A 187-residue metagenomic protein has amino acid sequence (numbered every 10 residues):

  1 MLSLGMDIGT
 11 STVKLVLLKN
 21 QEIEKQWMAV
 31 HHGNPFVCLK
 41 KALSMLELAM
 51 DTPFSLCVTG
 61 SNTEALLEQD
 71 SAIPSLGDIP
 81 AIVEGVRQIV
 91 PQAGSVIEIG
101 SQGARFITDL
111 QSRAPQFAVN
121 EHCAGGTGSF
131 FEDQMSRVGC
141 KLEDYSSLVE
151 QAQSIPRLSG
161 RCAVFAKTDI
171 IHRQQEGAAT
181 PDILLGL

Functional and structural regions predicted by a protein language model:
M1-E22, A93-L110: Gly/Thr-rich phosphate-binding beta-strand-loop-beta motif of the actin/hexokinase/Hsp70
G5-V37, K41-S44, Q116-F117, E121: Short glycine-rich, Thr/Ser-proximal phosphate-binding strand/loop in the N-terminal lobe of ATP-dependent enzymes
K19, M28-H31, E47-I79, I107-T108 (+1 more regions): Short beta-strand-loop/turn "lid" adjacent to the catalytic site in phosphate-handling enzymes
V30-H31, V58, I73-V83, I97-S101 (+2 more regions): Active-site nucleophile and cofactor-binding loops and adjacent substrate-binding regions of central metabolic enzymes
G85-Q92, I107-Q111, R137-V138: Alpha-helix C-terminal capping segments
Q111-S154: Glycine-rich phosphate-binding loop plus the immediately following alpha-helix
K141-R173: Internal, active-site/partner-interface "lid" segment
T168-L187: Adenine-nucleotide phosphate-binding core of ATP-dependent small-molecule kinases
